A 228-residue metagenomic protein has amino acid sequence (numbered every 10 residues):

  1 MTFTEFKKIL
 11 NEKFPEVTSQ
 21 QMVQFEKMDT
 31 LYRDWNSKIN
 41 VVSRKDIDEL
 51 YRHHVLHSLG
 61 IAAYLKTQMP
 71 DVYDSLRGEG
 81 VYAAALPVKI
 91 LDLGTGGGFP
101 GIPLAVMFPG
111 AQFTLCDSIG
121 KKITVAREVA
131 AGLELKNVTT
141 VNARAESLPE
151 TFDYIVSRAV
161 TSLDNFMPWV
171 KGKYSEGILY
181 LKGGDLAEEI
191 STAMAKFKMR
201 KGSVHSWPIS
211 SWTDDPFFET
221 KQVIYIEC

Functional and structural regions predicted by a protein language model:
M1-A84, K121, E128-K136: Class I SAM-dependent transferase core
Y32, L104, K182: Residue-level signal for inorganic ion chemistry
L59-T151, M167-P168: Conserved SAM/SAH cofactor-binding pocket of Class I
I155-V156: Hydrophobic beta-strand segment of the Class I
M167-I178: A short glycine-rich, Lys/Arg-flanked "PGG" loop and its adjoining helix->strand segment in the class I
E176-E188: Conserved beta-strand signature within the Rossmann-like core of class I S-adenosyl-L-methionine
D185-C228: Active-site capping/gating segments
